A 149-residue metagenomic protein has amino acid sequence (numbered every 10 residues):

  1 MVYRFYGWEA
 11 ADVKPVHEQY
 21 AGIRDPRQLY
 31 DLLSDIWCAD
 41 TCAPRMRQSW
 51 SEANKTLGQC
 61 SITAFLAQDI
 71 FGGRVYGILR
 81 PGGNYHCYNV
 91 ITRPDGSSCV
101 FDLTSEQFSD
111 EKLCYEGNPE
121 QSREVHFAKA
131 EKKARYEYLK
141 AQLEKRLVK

Functional and structural regions predicted by a protein language model:
M1-K149: A structural boundary/capping signal
